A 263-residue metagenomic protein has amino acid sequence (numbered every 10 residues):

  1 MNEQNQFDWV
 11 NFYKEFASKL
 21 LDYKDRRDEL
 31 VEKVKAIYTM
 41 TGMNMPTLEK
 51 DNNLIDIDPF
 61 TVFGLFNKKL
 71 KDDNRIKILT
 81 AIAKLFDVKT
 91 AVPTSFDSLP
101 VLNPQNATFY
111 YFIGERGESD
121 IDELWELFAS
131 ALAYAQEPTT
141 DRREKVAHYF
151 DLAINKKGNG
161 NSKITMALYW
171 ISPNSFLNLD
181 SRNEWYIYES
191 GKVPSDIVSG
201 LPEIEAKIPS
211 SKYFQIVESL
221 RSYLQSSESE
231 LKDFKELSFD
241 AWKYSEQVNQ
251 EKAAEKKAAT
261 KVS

Functional and structural regions predicted by a protein language model:
M1-K157, P173-S263: An N-terminal alpha-helical hairpin/helix-loop-helix interaction module that forms a charged, gly/pro-flexible surface
I164-I171: Short hydrophobic alpha-helical segments that form membrane-spanning helices or hydrophobic packing faces of helical
